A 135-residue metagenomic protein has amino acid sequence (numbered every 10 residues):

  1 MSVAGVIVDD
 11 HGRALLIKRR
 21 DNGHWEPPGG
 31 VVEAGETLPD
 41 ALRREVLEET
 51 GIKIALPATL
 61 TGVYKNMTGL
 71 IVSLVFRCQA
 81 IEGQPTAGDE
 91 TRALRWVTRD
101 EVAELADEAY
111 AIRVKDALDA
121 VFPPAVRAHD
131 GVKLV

Functional and structural regions predicted by a protein language model:
M1-A14, V31, G62-V63: Conserved N-terminal beta-strand and adjoining loop/helix that marks the start of the Nudix/MutT-like hydrolase domain
V8-R13, N22-G23, E33, I52 (+2 more regions): Short, charged/polar surface micro-motifs in flexible loops or helix N-caps
G23-W25, E90-V135: Nudix hydrolase/Nudix homology domain
P27-L60, F76: The catalytic Nudix box helix
V32, I54, Y64, A80-I81 (+3 more regions): Hydrophobic pocket-lining residues within nucleotide cofactor-binding pockets
V63-P85, R95, R113-A117, V121: Active-site-adjacent beta-strand/loop module that shapes the phosphate/pyrophosphate-binding cleft
